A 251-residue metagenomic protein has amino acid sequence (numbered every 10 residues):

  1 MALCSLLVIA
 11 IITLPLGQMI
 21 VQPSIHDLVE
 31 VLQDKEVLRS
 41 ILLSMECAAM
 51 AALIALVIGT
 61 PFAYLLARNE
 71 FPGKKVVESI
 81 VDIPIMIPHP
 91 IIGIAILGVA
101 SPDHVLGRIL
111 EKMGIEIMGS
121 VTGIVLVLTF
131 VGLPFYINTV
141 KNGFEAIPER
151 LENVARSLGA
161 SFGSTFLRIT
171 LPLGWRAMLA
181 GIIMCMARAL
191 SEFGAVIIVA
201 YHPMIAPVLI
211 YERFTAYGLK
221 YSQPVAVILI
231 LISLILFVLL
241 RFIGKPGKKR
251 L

Functional and structural regions predicted by a protein language model:
M1-H26, K35-E145, I169, L173-A189 (+4 more regions): Membrane-water interface segments at the C-terminal ends of transmembrane alpha-helices in multi-pass inner-membrane
P72, A160-F162: Short coil/turn motifs that cap or connect alpha-helices
K141-E152, F162: Membrane-helix/interface signature in polytopic inner-membrane proteins
A155: The alpha-helix within a helix-turn-helix
L158-G159, P172: Glycine/proline-centered hinge or cleavage motifs at structural transition points of membrane proteins
M204-I205: Extracytoplasmic catalytic/substrate-binding loops of multi-pass membrane glycan-assembly enzymes
